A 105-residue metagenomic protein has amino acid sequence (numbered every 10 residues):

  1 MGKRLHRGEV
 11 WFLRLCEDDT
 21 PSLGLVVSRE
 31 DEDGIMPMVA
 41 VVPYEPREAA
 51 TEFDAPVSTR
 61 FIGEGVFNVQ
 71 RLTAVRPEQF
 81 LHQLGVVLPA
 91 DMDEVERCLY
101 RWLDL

Functional and structural regions predicted by a protein language model:
M1-L105: Conserved functional hotspots at enzyme active or ligand-binding sites that engage polyanionic ligands
